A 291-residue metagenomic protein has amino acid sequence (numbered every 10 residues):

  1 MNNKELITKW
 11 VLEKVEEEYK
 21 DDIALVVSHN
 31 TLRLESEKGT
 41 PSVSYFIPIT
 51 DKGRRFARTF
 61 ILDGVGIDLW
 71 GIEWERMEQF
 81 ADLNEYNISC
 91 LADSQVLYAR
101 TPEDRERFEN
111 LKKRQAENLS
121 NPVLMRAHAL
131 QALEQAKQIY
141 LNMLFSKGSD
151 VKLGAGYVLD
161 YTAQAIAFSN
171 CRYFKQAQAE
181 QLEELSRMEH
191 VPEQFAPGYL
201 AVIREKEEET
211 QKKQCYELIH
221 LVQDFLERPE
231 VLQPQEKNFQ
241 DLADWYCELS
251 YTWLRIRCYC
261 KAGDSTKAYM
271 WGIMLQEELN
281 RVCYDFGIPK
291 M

Functional and structural regions predicted by a protein language model:
M1-K4, E73-R76, A99-R105, E117 (+4 more regions): General structural signal for secondary-structure boundaries
M1-V96: Metal-dependent nucleotidyltransferase catalytic core
N2-N3, N30, N84-N87, N110 (+5 more regions): Detector for Asparagine
I7-L12, L97-E106, E217: Short N-terminal helix-initiation segments at or just after the protein's N-terminus
K9, E13, E17, E106-K113 (+1 more regions): Polar/charged alpha-helical tracts
E18-D22, E103-R105, H128-A129, F145: Short acidic/polar alpha-helix capping motifs at helix-coil junctions
W74-Q138: Internal, well-ordered alpha/beta segment that forms a basic, Gly-enriched binding/recognition surface
V123-M291: Conserved nucleotidyltransferase catalytic core and NTase-mimicking acidic/glycine-rich helix/loop elements in nucleic
